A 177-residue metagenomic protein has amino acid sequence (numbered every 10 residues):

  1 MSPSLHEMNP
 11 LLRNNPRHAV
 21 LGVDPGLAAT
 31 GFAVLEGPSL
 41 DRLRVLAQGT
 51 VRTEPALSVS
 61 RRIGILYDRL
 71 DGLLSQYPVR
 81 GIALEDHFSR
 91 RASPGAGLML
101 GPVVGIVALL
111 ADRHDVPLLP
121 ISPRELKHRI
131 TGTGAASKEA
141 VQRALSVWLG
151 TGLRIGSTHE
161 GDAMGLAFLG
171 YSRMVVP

Functional and structural regions predicted by a protein language model:
M1-P177: Phosphate- and other anionic-substrate recognition elements at nucleic-acid/protein interfaces
